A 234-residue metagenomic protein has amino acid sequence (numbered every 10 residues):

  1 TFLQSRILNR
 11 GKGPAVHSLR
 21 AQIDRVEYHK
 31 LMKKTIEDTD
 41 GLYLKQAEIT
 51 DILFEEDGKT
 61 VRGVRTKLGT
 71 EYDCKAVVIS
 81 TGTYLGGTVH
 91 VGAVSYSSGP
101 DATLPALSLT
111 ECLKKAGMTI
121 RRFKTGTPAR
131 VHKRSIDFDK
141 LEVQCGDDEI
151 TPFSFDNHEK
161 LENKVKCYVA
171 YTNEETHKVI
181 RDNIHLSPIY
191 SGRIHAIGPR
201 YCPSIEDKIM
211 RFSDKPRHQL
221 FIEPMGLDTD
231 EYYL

Functional and structural regions predicted by a protein language model:
T1-D51, A76, S80-S97, L104-L109 (+2 more regions): Conserved N-terminal/central alpha/beta ligand/cofactor-binding core
L8, P14-A21, I209-L234: Glycine-rich, flexible beta-strand/loop modules in the N-terminal catalytic cores of phosphate-handling
E55-R62: A short, glycine/Asx- and small/polar-enriched loop/turn that sits immediately N-terminal to a beta-strand
R65-A76, T81: Core beta-strand elements of the Rossmann-like FAD/NAD(P) dinucleotide-binding domain in flavoenzyme oxidoreductases
Y72, Y84-L85, D228: Glycine-rich nucleotide phosphate-binding loop and flanking beta-alpha elements of Rossmann-like dinucleotide-binding
G126-E142, S204-K215, Q219-L220, G226: Terminal amphipathic helices with adjacent charged low-complexity linkers/tails
T151-I194, P216-L234: Conserved FAD/dinucleotide-binding core of flavoprotein oxidoreductases
G192-S204: Amphipathic alpha-helical blocks
